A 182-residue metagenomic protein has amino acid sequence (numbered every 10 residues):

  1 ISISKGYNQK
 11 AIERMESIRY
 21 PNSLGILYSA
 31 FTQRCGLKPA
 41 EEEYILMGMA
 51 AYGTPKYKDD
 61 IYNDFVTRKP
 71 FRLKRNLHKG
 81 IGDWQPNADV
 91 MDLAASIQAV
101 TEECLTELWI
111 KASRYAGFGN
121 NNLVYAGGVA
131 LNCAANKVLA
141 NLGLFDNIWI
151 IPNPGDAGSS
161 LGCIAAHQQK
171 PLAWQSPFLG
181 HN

Functional and structural regions predicted by a protein language model:
I1-N182: Short acidic/glycine-rich loops and adjacent helix/strand connectors that line catalytic pockets where negatively
